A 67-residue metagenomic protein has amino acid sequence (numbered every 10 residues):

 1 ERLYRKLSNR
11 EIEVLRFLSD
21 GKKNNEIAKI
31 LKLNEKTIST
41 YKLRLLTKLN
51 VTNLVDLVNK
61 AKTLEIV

Functional and structural regions predicted by a protein language model:
E1-E35: Helix-turn-helix DNA-binding segment
L3, R10, Y41, N53-L54: N-terminal positioning helix adjacent to the helix-turn-helix/winged-helix DNA-binding module
L43-V67: Basic, Lys/Arg-enriched C-terminal extension of HTH/homeodomain DNA-binding domains
